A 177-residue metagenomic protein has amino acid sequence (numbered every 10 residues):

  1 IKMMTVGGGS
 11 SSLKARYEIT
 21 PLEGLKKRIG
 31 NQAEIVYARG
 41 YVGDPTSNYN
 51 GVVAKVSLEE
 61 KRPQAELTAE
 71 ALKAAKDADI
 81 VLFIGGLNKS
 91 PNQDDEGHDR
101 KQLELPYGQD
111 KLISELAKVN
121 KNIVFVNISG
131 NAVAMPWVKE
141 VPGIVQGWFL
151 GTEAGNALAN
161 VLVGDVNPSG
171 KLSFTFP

Functional and structural regions predicted by a protein language model:
I1-P177: C-terminal non-catalytic regions of proteins with extracellular/luminal or membrane-system context
